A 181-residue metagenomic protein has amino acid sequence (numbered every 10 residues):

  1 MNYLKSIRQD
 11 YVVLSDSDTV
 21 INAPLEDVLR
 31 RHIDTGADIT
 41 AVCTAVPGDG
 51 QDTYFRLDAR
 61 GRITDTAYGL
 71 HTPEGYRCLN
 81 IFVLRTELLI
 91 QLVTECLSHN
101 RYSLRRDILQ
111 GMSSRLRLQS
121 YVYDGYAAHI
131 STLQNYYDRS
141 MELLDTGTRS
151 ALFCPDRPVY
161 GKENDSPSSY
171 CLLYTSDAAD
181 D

Functional and structural regions predicted by a protein language model:
M1: Glycine/alanine-rich phosphate-binding loops at beta-alpha junctions
L4-Q9: Glycine-rich phosphate-binding loop signature in dinucleotide/nucleotide-binding domains
V12: Short aromatic/hydrophobic "clamp" motif used to bind/position activated sugar donors
S15-D16: Active-site acidic Asp-centered loop
V20, V46, E87, E95-S176 (+1 more regions): Left-handed beta-helix
N22-L92: Conserved core of the sugar-phosphate nucleotidyltransferase
